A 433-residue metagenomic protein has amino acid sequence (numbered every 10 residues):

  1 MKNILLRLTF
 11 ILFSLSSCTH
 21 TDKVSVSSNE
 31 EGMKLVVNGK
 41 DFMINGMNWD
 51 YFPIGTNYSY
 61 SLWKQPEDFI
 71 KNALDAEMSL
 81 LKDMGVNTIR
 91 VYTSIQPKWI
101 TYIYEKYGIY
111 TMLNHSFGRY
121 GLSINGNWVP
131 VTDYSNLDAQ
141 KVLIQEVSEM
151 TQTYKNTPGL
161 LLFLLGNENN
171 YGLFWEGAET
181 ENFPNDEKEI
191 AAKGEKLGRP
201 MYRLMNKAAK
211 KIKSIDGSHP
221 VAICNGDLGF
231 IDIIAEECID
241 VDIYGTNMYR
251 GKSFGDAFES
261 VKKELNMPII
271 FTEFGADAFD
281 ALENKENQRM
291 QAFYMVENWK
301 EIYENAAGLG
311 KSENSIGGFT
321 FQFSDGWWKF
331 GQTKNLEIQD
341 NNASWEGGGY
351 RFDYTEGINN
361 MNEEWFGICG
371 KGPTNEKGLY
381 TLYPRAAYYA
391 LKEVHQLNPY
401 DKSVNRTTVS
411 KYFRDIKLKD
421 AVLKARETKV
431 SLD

Functional and structural regions predicted by a protein language model:
K2-I11: Sec-dependent signal peptide recognition, specifically the positively charged N-region followed immediately by
S16-S17: C-terminal motif of bacterial Sec signal peptides marking the signal peptidase cleavage site
T21-M33: Short acidic, Pro/Gly- and aromatic-enriched capping/linker segments at domain boundaries
V36, K40-I44, W49-V241, F254 (+1 more regions): Active-site mouth of glycoside hydrolases
G166-N170, D227, Y249-R250, G275-D277 (+1 more regions): Catalytic metal-binding/acid-base residues of hydrolase active sites
C224, T246, I269-E273: Active-site neighborhood of phospho(di)ester-bond hydrolases with catalytic His/Asp-centered motifs
L265-Y303, I316, F321-Q332: Active-site clefts of carbohydrate-active enzymes
F321-D433: Aromatic-rich peripheral "rim/lid" segments of glycoside hydrolase catalytic domains that contact and position glycan
